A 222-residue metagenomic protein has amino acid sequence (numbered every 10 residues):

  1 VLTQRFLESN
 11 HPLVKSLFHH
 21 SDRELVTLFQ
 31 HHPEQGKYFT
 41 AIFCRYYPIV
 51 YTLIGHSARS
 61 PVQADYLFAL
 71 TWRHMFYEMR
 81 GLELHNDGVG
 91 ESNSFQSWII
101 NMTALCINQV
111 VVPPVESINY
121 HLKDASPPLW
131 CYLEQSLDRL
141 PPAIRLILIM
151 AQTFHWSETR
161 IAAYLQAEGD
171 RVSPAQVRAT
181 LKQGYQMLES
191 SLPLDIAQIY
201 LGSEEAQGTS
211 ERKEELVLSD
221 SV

Functional and structural regions predicted by a protein language model:
K15-F18, T27-T52: A short, charge-rich alpha-helical start-of-domain segment used by transcription regulators
H19-V26, T40-C44, P61-E83, A167: Conserved RNAP core-binding helix
H31-H32, H56-S60, A69-S92, P113-V115: Sigma70-family region 2
Y38, F43, L133, L137-L165: Short amphipathic alpha helix immediately N-terminal
A41, R45-P48, T52, Y66-Y77 (+2 more regions): Structural recognition of an alpha-helix C-terminal capping motif at a helix-to-coil junction
R80-D87, Q96-Y120: Arg/Lys-rich amphipathic alpha helix in sigma70-family domain 2
V112-D138, L216-S221: Acidic, proline/glycine-rich intrinsically disordered inter-domain spacer in sigma factors
L165-Q207: DNA-recognition helix of helix-turn-helix
